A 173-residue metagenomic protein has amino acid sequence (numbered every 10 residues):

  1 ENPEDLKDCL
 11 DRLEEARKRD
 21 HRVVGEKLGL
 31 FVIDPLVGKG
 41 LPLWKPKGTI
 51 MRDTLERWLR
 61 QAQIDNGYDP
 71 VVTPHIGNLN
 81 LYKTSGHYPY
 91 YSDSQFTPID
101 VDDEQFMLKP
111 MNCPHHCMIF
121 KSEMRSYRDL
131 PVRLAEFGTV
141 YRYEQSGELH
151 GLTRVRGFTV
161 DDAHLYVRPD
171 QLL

Functional and structural regions predicted by a protein language model:
E1-T139, Y143-L149, T153, L165: Auxiliary tRNA-acceptor-end handling modules of aminoacyl-tRNA synthetases
D162: Catalytic palm active-site di-aspartate
R168-L173: Long hydrophobic segments that form regular secondary structure
